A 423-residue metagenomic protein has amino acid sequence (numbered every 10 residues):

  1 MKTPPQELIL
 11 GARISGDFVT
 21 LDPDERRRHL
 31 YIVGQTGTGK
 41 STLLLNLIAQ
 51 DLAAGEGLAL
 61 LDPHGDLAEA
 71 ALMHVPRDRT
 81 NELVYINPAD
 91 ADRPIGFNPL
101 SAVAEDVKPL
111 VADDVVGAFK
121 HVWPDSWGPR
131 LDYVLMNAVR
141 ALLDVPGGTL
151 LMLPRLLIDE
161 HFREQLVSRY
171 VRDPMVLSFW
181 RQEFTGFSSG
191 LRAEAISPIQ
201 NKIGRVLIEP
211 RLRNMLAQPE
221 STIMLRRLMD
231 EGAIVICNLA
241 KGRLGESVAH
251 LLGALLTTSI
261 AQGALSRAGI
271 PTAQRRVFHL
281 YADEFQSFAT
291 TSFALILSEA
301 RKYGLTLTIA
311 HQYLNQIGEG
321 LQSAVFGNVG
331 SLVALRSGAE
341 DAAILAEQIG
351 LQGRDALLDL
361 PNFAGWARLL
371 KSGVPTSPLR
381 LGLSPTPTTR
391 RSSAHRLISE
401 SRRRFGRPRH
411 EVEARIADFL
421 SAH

Functional and structural regions predicted by a protein language model:
K2, V19-L21, H121, S126 (+3 more regions): P-loop NTPase motor core of the ASCE superfamily
K2-L8, A12-G16, P23-E25, V33-T36 (+5 more regions): P-loop NTPase motor domains
K40, G245, T386-T389: A short local loop/turn or secondary-structure capping micro-motif enriched for an aromatic residue
P63, A310-Q316: Conserved H-loop
N87, H311-Q312, R336: Short beta->alpha connector loops at strand-helix junctions that form conserved, small/polar/Pro-enriched
